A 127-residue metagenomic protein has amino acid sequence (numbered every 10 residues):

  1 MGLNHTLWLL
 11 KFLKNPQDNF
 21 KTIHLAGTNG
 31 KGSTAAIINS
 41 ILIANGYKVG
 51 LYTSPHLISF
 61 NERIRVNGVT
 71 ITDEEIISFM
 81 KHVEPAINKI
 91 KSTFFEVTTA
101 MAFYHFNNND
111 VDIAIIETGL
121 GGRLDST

Functional and structural regions predicted by a protein language model:
L3, W8-D18, A44-T127: ATP-dependent carboxylate-amine ligase catalytic core
K21-L25, S33-G50: A conserved segment at the C-terminal end of the G1
